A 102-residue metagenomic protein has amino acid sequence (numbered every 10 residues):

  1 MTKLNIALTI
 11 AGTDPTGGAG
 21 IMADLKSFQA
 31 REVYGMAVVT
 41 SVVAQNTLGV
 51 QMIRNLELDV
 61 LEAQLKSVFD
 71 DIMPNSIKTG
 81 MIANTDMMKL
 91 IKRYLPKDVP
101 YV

Functional and structural regions predicted by a protein language model:
M1-S76: Small-residue (G/A/S/T)-rich helix-start motifs and N-terminal tracts that mark the onset
T79-V102: Conserved beta-alpha-beta core of the PfkB/ribokinase-like small-molecule kinase fold
